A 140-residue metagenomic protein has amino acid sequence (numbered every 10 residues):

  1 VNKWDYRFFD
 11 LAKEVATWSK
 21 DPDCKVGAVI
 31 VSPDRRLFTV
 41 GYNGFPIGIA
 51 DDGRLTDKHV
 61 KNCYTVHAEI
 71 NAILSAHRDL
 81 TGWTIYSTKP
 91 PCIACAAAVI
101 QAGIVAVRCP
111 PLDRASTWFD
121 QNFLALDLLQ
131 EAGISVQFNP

Functional and structural regions predicted by a protein language model:
V1-P140: Zinc-dependent deaminase catalytic domain
